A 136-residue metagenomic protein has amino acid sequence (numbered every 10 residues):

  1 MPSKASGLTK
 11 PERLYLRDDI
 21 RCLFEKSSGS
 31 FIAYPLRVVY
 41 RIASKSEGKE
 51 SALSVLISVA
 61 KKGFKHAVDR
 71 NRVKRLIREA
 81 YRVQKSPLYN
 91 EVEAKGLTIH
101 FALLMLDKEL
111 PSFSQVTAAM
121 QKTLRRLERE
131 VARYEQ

Functional and structural regions predicted by a protein language model:
M1-Q136: Positively charged, solvent-exposed patches that mediate nucleic-acid binding
